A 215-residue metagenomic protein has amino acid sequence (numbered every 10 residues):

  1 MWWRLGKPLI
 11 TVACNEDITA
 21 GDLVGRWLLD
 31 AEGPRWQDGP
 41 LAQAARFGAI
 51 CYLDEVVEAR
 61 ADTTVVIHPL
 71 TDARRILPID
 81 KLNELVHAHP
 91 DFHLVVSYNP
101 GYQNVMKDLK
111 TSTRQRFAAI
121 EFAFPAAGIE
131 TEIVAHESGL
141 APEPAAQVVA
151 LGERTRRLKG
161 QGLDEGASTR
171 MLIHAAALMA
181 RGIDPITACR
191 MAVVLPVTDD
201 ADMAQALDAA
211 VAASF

Functional and structural regions predicted by a protein language model:
M1-A146, A150, A209, A213: AAA+ P-loop NTPase catalytic core and its hallmark functional loops
A126-A127, T131-E132, H136-F215: Alpha-helical lid/collar subdomain of P-loop NTPases
